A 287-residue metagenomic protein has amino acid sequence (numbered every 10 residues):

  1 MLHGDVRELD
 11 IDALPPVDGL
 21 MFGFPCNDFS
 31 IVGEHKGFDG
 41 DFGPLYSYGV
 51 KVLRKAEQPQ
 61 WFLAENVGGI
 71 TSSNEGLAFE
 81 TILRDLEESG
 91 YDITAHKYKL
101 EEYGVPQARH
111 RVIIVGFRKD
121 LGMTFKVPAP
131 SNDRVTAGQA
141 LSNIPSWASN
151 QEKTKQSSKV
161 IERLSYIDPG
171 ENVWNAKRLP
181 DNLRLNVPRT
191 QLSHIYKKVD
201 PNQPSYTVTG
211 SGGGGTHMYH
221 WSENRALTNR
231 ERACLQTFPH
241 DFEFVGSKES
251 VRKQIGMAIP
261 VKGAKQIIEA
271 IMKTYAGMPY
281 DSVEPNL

Functional and structural regions predicted by a protein language model:
M1-I11: S-adenosyl-L-methionine
M1-L2, I93-K97, T207: Conserved beta-strand scaffold positions in the cores of enzyme catalytic domains, especially in NTP/NDP-utilizing
M1-L2, Q58, F244, Y280: Secondary-structure boundary/capping residues
G4, M21-F22, A64, G210: Redox-cofactor binding/interface segments in oxidoreductases and associated redox assembly factors
G4, P44-K51, E80, A233 (+2 more regions): Short, contiguous clusters of charged residues that form electrostatic/catalytic patches at enzyme active sites, used
V6, V67, I82, V105 (+3 more regions): Hydrophobic aliphatic residue packing
L9-G19, C26-I195: Class I S-adenosyl-L-methionine
K159-L287: C-terminal target-recognition/interaction regions appended to catalytic cores
